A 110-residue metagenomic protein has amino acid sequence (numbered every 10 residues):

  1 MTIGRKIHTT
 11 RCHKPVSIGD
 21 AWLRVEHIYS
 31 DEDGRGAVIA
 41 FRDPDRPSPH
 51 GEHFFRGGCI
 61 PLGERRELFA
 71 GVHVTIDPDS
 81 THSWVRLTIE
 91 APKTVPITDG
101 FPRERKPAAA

Functional and structural regions predicted by a protein language model:
M1-A110: Compact, glycine-rich, soluble single-domain proteins
